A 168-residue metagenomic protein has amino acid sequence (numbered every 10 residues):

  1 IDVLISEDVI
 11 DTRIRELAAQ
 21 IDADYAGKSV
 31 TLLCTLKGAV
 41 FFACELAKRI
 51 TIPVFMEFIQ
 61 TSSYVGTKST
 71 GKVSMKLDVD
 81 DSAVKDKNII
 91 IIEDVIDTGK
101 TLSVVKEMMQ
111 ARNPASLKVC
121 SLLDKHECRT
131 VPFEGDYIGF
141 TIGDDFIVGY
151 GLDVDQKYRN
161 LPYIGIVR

Functional and structural regions predicted by a protein language model:
I1-R168: PRPP-associated nucleotide enzymes
